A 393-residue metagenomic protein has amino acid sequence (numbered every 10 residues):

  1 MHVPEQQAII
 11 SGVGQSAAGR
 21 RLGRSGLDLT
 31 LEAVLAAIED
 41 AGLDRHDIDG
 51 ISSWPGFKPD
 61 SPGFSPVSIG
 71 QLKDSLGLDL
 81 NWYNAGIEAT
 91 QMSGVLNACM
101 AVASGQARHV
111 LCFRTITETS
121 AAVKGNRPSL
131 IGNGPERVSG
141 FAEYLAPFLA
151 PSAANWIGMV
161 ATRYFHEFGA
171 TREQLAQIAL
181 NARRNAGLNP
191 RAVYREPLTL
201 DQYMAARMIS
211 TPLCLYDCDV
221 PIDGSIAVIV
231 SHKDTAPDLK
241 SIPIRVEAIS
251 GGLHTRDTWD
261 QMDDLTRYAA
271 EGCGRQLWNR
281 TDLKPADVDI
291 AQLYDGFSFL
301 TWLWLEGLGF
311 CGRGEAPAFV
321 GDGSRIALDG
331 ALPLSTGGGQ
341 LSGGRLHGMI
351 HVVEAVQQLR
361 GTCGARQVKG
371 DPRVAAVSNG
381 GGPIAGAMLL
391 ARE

Functional and structural regions predicted by a protein language model:
M1-R24, A36, Q177, M208-G272 (+7 more regions): Condensing-enzyme catalytic core mediating Claisen C-C bond formation in acyl metabolism
M1-T90, N97, A101, V160 (+6 more regions): Conserved active-site "lid/cap" helical segment
H2-Q6, K58-F113, T117-V123, R127-W156 (+4 more regions): Conserved catalytic cysteine-centered active-site region of acyl-thioester-dependent Claisen-condensing enzymes
L22-R24, A121-R127, G187-R191, D257-W259 (+3 more regions): Short acidic, glycine/serine/threonine-rich loops at helix termini
R45-P55, Y83-G86, V110-T115, Q174-L180 (+5 more regions): Beta-strand segments within the central parallel beta-sheet cores of soluble alpha/beta enzyme folds
P59-V67, W259-M262, D295-A318, G330 (+1 more regions): Short glycine/threonine-rich loop-to-helix capping motif typified by GTGT followed within a few residues by an Asp-Pro
G86-I116, A154-L188, V228-D234, S342-C363: Active-site-proximal alpha-helical scaffold in enzymes
L265-E271, R275-S298, G307-F310, Q340-G344: Extended C-terminal subregions enriched in glycine
